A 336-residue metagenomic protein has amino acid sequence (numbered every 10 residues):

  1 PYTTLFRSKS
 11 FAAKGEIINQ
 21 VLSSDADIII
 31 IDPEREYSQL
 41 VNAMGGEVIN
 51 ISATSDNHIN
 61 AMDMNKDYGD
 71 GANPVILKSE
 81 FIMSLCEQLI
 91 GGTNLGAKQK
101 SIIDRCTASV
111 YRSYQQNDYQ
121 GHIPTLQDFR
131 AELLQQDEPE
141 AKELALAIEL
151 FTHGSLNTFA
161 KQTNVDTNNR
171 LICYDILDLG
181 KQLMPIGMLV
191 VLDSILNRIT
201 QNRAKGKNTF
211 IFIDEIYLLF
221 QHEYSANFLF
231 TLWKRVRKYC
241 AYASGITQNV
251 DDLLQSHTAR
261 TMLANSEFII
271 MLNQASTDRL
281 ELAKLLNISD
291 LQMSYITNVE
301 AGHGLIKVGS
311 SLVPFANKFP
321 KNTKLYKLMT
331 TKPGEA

Functional and structural regions predicted by a protein language model:
Y2-L5: Short, small-residue-biased leader/transition segments that mark boundaries at the very start of proteins
S8-K9: Conserved glycine(s) of the Walker
A12: Hydrophobic positions on the alpha1 helix immediately C-terminal to the Walker A/P-loop
N19-I29: Post-Walker A helix-loop "phosphate-sensing" segment adjacent to the P-loop in P-loop NTPases
D27-I31, V48-I51, Y242-I246, I269-L272: Short hydrophobic alpha-helical runs that function as membrane-insertion/retention elements
R35-S55, N60-A241, L254-H257, Y295-V299 (+1 more regions): P-loop NTPase motor domains
V250-A336: C-terminal regions of RecA-like/P-loop NTPase motor modules
